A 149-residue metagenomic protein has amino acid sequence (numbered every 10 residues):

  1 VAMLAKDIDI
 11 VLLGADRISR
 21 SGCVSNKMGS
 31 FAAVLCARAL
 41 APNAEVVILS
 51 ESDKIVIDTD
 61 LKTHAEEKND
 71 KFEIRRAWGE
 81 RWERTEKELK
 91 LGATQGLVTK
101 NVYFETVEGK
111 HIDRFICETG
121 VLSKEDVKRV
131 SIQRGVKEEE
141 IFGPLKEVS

Functional and structural regions predicted by a protein language model:
V1-S149: Conserved phosphate- and dinucleotide-binding cores of soluble alpha/beta proteins, encompassing both enzyme active
